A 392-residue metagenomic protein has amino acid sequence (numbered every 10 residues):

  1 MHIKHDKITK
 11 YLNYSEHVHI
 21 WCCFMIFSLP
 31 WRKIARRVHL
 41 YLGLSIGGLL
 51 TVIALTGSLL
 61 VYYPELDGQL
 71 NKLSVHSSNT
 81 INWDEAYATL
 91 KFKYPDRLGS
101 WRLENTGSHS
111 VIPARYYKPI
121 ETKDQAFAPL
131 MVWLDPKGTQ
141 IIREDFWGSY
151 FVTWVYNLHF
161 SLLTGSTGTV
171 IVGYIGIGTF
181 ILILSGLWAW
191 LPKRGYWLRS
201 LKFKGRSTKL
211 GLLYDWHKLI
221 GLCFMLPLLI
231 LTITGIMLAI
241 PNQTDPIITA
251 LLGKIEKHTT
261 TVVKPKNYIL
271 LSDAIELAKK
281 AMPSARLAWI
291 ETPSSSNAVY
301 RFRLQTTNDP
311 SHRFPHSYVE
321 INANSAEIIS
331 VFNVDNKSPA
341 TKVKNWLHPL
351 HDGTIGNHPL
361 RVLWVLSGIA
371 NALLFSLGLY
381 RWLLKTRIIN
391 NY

Functional and structural regions predicted by a protein language model:
I3-D6, V18-I20: Short hydrophobic alpha-helical segments enriched in small aliphatic residues
Y11-Y14, V18-Y392: Conserved histidines in hydrophobic membrane contexts and catalytic metal-binding motifs
